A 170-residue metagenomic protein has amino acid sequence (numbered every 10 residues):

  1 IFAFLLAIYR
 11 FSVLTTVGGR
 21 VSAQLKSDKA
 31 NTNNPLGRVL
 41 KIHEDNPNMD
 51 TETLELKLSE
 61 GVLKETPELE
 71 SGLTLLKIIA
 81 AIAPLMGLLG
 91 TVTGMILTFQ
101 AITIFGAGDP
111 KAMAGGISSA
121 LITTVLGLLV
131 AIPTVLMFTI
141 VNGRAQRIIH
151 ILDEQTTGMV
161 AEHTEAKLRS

Functional and structural regions predicted by a protein language model:
I1-V17: Hydrophobic alpha-helical transmembrane segments
F2-L6, L89-V92, I96, A131: Alpha-helical transmembrane segments
F4, L40, G87, I117 (+1 more regions): Residue-level signature of catalytic and energy-coupling elements of molecular machines, predominantly ATP/GTP-dependent
S12-A107, L136-S170: Predominantly long cytosolic amphipathic alpha-helical stalk/bundle segments
K111-N142: Pore-lining and gate-forming transmembrane alpha-helices of multi-pass membrane transport proteins
